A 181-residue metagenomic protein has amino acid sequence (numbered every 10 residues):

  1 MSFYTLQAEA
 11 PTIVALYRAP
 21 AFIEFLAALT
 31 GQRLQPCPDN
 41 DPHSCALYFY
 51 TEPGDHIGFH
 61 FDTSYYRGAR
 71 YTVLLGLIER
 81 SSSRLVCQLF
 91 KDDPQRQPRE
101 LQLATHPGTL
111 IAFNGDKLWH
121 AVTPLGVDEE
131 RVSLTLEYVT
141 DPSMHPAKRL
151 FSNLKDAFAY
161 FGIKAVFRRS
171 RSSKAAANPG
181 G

Functional and structural regions predicted by a protein language model:
M1-L16: A glycine-rich, hydrophobic loop/mini-helix early in the fold
M1-T5, F22-T30, D156: Non-heme Fe(II) oxygenase metal-center motifs and adjacent flexible, charged/small-residue loops
S2-F3, A112, V166: Intrinsic disorder/low-structure terminal segments
F3, P38, Y160-I163: Intrinsically disordered, low-complexity regions
T12-V14, E24-K117, E129-S133, T140-R149: Catalytic core of non-heme Fe(II) oxygenases with the double-stranded beta-helix
H120-A121: Short, ligand-facing micro-motifs at secondary-structure edges
P124-G181: Non-heme Fe(II)/2-oxoglutarate
